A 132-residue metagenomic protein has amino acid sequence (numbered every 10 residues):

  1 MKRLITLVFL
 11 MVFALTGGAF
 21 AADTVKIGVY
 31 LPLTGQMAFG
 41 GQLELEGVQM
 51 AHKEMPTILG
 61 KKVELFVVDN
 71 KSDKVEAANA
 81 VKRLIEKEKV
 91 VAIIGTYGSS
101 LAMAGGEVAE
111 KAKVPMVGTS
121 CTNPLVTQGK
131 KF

Functional and structural regions predicted by a protein language model:
K2-L10, A14: Sec-dependent signal peptide recognition, specifically the positively charged N-region followed immediately by
T16-A21: Sec/Tat signal peptide C-region and signal peptidase I cleavage site
G28-G47, M55, V68-V75, Y97-S100: Extracytoplasmic "Venus flytrap"
L45, Q49-H52, A78-K82, A102-E110: Extracytoplasmic/secreted envelope proteins and their assembly/folding machinery, especially bacterial periplasmic
M55-K61, A112-V114: Short helix-capping segments at alpha-helix termini
I58-K71, K130-F132: Short beta-strand elements in bilobed, periplasmic/extracellular small-molecule ligand-binding domains
V67, K74-V91: Short, well-structured alpha-helical segments in soluble
K89-F132: Extracytoplasmic ligand/sensor domains, especially the bilobed periplasmic-binding protein
